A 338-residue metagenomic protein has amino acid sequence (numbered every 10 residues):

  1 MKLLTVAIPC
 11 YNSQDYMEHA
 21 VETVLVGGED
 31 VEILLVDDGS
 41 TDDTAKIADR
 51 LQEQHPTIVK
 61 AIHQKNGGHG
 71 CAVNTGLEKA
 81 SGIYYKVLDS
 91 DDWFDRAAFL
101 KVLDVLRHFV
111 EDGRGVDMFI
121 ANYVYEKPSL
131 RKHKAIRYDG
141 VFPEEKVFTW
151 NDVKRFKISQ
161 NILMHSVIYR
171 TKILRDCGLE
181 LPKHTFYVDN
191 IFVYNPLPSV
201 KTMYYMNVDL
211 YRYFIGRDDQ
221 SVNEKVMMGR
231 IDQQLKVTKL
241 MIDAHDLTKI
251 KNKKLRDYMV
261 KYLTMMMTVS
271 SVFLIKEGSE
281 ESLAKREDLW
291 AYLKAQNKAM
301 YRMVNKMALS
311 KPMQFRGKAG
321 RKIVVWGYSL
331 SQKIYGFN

Functional and structural regions predicted by a protein language model:
M1-Q233: Nucleotide-sugar donor-binding/catalytic module of glycosyltransferases that assemble extracellular/cell-envelope
V208-R217, N223-K253, V269, F273-A299: Catalytic core of nucleotide-sugar-dependent glycosyltransferases
N252-K261: All-alpha amphipathic helical-bundle segments outside canonical DNA-binding/catalytic cores that form hydrophobic
V260-V272: P-loop NTPase catalytic cores that bind/hydrolyze ATP
K276-N338: Membrane-interface aromatic/basic loop that binds lipid-linked glycans or pyrophosphate carriers, typified by
